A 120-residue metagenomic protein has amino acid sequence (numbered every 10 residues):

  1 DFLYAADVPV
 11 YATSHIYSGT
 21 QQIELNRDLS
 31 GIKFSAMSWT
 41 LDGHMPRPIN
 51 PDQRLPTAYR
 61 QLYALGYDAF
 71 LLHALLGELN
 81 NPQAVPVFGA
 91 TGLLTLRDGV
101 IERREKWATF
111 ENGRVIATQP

Functional and structural regions predicted by a protein language model:
D1-Y67, N81: Extracellular/periplasmic periplasmic-binding protein-like sensory domains
H44, Q119-P120: Short, charged, solvent-exposed linker or helix-capping segments at domain edges/interfaces that act as flexible hinges
Q53-Q119: Segments of small-molecule ligand-sensing domains
